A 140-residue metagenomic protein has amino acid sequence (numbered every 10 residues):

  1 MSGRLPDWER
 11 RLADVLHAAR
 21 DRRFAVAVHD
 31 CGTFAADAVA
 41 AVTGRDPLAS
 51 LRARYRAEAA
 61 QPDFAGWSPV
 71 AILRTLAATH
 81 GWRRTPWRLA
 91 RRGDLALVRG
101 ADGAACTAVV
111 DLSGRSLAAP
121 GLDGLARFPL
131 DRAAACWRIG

Functional and structural regions predicted by a protein language model:
M1-S2, A104, R132: Polar low-complexity intrinsically disordered regions
M1-W67: N-terminal capping segments
V15, A118, A134-W137: Membrane-proximal intrinsically disordered regions of secretory-pathway and membrane-system proteins
P47-A49, A118-L122, G140: Short, surface-exposed linear patches
A57-R127: ...with weaker cross-activation on analogous glycine-rich loops/strands in unrelated enzymes
A126-G140: Glycine- and charge-enriched low-complexity intrinsically disordered segments
